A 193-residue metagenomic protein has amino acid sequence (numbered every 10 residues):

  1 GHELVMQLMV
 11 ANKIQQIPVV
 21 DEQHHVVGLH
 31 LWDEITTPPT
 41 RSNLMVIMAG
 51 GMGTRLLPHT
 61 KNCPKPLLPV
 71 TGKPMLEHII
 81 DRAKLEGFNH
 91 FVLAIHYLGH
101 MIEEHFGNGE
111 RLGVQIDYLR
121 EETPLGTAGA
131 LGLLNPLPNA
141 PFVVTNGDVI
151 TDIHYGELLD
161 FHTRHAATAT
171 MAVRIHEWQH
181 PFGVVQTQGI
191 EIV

Functional and structural regions predicted by a protein language model:
G1-K13, V19-D21: The conserved cystathionine-beta-synthase
V5, L67, V184-T187: A structural signal for short hydrophobic beta-strand segments in well-ordered beta-sheet cores
I14, F88-N89, A167: A structural motif
I14-P18, H25-T40: Short beta->alpha transition motifs characteristic of CBS
L31-C63, L68, M75, E110: N-terminal nucleotide-binding beta1-loop-alpha1 segment
P66, Q115-D117, E191: Conserved beta-strand segments of alpha/beta enzyme cores
K73-N146, D152-E157: Conserved N-terminal catalytic core of the sugar/cofactor nucleotidyltransferase
D152-V193: Conserved core of the sugar-phosphate nucleotidyltransferase
